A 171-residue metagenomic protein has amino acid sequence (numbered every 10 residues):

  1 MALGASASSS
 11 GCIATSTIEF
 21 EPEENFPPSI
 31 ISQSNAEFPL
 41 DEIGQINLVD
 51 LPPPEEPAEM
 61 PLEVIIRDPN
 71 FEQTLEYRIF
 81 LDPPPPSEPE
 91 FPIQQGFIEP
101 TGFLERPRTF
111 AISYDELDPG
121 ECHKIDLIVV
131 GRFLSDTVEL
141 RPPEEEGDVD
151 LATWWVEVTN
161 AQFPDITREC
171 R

Functional and structural regions predicted by a protein language model:
S8-T17: N-terminal Sec signal peptide cleavage junction
E21-G44: Post-signal peptide N-terminal segment of mature Sec-exported envelope proteins
P57, E72-T74, P119-K124: Extracellular Ig-like/FN3 beta-sandwich strand-entry sites
E63-F71: Extracellular acidic, Ser/Thr/Pro-rich low-complexity tracts
E76-F80: Beta-strand signatures of extracellular beta-sandwich domains
E88-F103: Solvent-exposed serine/threonine-rich low-complexity stretches and specific carbohydrate-binding patches
D118-P142: Short, aromatic- and glycine-rich surface loops/edge beta-strands on solvent-exposed regions
L134-R171: Short beta-strand elements
